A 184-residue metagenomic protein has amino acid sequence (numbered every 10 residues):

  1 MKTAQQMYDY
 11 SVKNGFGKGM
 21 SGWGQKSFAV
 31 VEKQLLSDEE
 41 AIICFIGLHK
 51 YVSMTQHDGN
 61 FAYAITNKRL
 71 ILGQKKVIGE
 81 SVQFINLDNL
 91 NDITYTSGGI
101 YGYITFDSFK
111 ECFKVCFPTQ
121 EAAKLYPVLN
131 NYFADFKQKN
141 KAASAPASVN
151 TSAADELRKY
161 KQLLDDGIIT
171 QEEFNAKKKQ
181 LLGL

Functional and structural regions predicted by a protein language model:
M1-L36, C44-N60, G73-A153: Acidic, Ser/Thr- and proline-rich intrinsically disordered linker/docking segments of eukaryotic scaffolds
E39: Beta-strand-enriched accessory nucleic-acid recognition/scaffold domains that flank the catalytic cores of large
T66-N67, S108: Short loop/turn segments that connect beta-strands within the blades of beta-propeller domains, predominantly WD40
A147-L184: Cys/His-rich metal-coordination motifs, chiefly Zn-binding "fingers/knuckles"
